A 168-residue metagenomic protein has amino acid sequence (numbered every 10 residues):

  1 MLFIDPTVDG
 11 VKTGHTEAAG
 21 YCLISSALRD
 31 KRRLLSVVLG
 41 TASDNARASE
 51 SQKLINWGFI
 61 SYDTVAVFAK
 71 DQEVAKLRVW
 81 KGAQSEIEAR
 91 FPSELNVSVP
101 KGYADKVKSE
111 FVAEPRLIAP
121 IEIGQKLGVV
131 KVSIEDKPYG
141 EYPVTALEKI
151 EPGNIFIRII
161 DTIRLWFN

Functional and structural regions predicted by a protein language model:
M1-N168: Domain-terminus/edge residues, biased toward the C-terminal soluble/receptor-binding domains of extracytoplasmic
